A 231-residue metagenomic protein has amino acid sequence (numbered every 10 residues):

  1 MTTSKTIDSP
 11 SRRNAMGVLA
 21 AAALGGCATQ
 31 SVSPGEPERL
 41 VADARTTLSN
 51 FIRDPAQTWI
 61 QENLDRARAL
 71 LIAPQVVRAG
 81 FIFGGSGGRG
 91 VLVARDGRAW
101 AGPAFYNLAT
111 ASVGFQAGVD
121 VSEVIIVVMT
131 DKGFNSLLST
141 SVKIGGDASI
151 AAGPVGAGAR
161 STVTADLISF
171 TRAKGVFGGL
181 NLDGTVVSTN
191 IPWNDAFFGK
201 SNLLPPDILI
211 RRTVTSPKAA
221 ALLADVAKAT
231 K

Functional and structural regions predicted by a protein language model:
T2-A22: N-terminal secretory signal peptides and thylakoid transit peptides that target proteins across membranes
A28-K231: Small-residue-enriched, tightly packed secondary-structure blocks
